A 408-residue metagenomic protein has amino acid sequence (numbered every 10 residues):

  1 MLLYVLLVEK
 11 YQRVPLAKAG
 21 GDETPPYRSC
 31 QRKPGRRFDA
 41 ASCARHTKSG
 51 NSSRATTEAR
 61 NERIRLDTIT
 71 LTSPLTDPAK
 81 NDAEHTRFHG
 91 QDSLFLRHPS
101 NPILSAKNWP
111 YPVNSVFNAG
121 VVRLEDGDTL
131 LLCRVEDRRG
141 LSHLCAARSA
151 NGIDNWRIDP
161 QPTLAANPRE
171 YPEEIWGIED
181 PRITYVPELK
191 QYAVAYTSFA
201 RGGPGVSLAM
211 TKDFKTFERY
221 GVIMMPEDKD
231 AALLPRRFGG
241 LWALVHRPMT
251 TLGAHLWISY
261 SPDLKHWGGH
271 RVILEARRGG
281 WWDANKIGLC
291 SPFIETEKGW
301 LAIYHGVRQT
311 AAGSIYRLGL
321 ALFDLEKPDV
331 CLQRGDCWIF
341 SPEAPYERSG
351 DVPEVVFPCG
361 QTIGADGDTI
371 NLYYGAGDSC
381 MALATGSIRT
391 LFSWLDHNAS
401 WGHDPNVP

Functional and structural regions predicted by a protein language model:
Y11-R13, R32-P34: Cationic, low-complexity basic patches in intrinsically disordered or flexible, solvent-exposed regions
A17, A44-R45: Residue-level detector of structural "landmarks"
G20-G21, G35, G50: Residue-identity detector for glycine
A55-N114, N118-W176, Y185-N285, I294-E354 (+1 more regions): Beta-rich carbohydrate-recognition and catalytic domains
